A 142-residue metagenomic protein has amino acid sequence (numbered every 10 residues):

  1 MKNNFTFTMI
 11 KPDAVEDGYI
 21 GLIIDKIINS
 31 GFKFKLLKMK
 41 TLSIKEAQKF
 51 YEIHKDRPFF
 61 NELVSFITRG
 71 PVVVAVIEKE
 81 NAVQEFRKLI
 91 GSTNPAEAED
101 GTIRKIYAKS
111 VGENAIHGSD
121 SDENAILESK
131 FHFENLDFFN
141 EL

Functional and structural regions predicted by a protein language model:
M1-L142: Non-catalytic terminal and connector segments of soluble metabolic enzymes
